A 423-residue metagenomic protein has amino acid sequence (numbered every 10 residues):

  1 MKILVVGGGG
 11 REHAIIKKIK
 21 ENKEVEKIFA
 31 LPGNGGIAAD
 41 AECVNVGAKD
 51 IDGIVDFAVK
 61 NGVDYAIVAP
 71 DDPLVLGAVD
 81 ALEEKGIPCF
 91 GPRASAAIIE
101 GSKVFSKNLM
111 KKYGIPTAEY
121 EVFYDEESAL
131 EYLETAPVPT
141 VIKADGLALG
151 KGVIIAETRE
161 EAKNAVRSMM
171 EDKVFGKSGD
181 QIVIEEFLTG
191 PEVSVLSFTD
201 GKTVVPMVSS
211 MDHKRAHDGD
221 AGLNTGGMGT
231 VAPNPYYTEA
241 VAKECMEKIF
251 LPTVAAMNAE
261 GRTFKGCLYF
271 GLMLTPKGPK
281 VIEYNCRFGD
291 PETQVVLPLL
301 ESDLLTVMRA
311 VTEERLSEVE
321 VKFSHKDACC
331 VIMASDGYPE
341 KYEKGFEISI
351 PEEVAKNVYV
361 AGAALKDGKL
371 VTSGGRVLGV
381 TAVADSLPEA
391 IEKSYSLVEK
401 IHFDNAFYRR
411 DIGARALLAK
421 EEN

Functional and structural regions predicted by a protein language model:
M1-A94: ATP-binding N-terminal substructure of ATP-dependent carboxylate-amine bond-forming enzymes
E21, G36-A38, F90, K112-G114 (+12 more regions): Solvent-exposed alpha-helices and their adjacent loops that cap or buttress functional pockets in soluble metabolic
C43-K49, E121-D125, A156: Short acidic-hydrophobic, aromatic-tinged amphipathic segments that line or gate anion-handling sites
F90-K151: A conserved helix-loop-beta module that forms one wall/lid of the active-site cleft in ATP-utilizing catalytic domains
G152, A156-T293: Internal nucleotide-binding/catalytic subdomain
M246-L268, N285-A355: Active-site "cap" helix and flanking loop/linker of ATP-utilizing ligase/carboxylase catalytic domains
A310-N423: Peripheral (often C-terminal) accessory segments that flank ATP-dependent C-N-forming ligase machineries
